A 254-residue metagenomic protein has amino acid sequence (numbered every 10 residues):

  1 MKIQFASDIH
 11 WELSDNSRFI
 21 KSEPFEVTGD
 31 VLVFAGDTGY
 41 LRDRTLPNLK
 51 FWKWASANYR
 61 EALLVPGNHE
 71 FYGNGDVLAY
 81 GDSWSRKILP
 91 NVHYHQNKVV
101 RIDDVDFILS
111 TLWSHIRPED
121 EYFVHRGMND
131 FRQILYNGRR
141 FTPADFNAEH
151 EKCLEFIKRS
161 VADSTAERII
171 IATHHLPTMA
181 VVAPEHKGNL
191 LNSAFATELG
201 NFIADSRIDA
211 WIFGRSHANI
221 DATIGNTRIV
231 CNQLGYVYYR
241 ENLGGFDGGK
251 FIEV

Functional and structural regions predicted by a protein language model:
M1-L64, F71-A79, Y136-R140: N-terminal active-site segment of His-dependent metallophosphoesterases
M1-Q4, V99-L109, R168, T223-R228: Beta-strand-turn-beta hairpins that frame and shape the catalytic cleft of phosphate-ester-processing enzymes
F5-S7, L32-D37, L63-N68, H93-N97 (+4 more regions): Active-site neighborhood of phospho(di)ester-bond hydrolases with catalytic His/Asp-centered motifs
H10-S17, Y40-R44, H69-D76, V99-R101 (+4 more regions): Active-site environment of divalent metal-dependent phosphoester hydrolases
N58-E61, A166, I208-D209, N226-T227: A short helix->loop->beta-strand "cap" motif at the edges of active sites that frequently abuts
E61-V124, N129-F131: A basic- and aromatic-enriched beta-loop-alpha substructure that forms the phosphate/nucleotide- and DNA/RNA-contacting
V100-R101, A183, L190-D209, H217-V254: Binuclear metal-dependent phosphoesterase catalytic core
I108-I170, H175-H186: Active-site-proximal loop/helix segment associated with metal-binding centers of metalloenzymes
